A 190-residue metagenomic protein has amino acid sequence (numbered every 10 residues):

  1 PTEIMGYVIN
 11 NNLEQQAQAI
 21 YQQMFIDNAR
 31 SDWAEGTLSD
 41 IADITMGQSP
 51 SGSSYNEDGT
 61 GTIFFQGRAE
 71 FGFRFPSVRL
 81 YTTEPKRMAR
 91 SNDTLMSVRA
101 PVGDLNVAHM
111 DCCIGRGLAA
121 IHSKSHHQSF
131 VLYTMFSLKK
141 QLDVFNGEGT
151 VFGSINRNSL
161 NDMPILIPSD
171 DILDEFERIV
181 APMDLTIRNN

Functional and structural regions predicted by a protein language model:
P1-S49, E70, L166-N190: Non-catalytic DNA-recognition/assembly elements of restriction-modification systems
S39-Y55, T60-S91, H109, I114-G115: Sequence-specific dsDNA recognition surfaces
T45-S49, R99, L142: Short amphipathic alpha-helical segments enriched in hydrophobics
G52-S54, N146-G147, N189: A short, aromatic/hydrophobic, helix- or strand-capping loop or linear motif that either lines the entrance/gate
Q66, T83-K140, N146-V151, N156-L160: A short beta-sheet element
P76, F130-L132, D174-E175: Short, charged, solvent-exposed linker or helix-capping segments at domain edges/interfaces that act as flexible hinges
G103, L138-L142, D171, D184-I187: Alpha-helix capping/termination and helix-coil
